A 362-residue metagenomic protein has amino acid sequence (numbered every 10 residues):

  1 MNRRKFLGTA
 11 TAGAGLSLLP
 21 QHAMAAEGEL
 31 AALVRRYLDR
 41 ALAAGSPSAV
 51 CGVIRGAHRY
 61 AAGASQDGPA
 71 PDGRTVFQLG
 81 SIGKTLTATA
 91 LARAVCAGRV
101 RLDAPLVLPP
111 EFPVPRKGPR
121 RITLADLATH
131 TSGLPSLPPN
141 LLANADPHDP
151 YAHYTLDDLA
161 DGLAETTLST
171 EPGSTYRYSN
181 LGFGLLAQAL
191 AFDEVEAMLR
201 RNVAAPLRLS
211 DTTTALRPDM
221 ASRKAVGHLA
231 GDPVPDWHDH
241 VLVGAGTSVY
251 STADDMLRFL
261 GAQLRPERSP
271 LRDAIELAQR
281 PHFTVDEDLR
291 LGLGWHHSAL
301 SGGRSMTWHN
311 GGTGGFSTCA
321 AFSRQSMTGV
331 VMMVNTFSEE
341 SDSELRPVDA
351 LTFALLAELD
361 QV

Functional and structural regions predicted by a protein language model:
M1-A14: N-terminal secretory signal peptides and thylakoid transit peptides that target proteins across membranes
R3, P69, Q78-I82, A94-N140 (+3 more regions): Active-site helix/loop module of the DD-peptidase/beta-lactamase fold, centered on the serine-lysine SxxK catalytic
G8-T11, A25-A64, P69-A70, R74 (+5 more regions): Catalytic loop of the DD-peptidase/beta-lactamase superfamily, centered on the K-T-G motif and neighboring
A31, I82-A88, R121-L124, Y178-F183 (+1 more regions): Short alpha-helical patches at coil-to-helix transitions and adjacent helical residues in well-structured domains
L38-D39, C51, A57, F77-P105 (+2 more regions): Active-site SXXK
V50, R74-V76, S136-R223, L242-L257: Catalytic-site signature segments of enzymes, centered on catalytic residues
A61-D67, D157-G162, G227-P233: Acidic-glycine-rich active-site phosphate/pyrophosphate-binding loop
